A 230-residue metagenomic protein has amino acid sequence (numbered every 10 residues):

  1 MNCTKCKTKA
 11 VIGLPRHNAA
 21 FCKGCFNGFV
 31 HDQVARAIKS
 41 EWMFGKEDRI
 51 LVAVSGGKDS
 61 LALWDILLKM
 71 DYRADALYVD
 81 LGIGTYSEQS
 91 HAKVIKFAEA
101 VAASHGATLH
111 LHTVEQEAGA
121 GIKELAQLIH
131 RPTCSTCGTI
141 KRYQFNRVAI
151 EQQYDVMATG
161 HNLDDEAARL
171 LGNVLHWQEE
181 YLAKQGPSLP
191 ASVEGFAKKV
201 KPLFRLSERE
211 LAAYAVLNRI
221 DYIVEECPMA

Functional and structural regions predicted by a protein language model:
N2-S192, R205-L217: ATP-dependent adenylation/nucleotidyltransferase module used to activate substrates
P202: A short acidic, glycine-rich active-site loop that binds or catalyzes chemistry on phosphate/adenosine moieties
A213-A230: Substrate-binding/catalytic lobe of Class I Rossmann-like enzymes that use SAM or dcSAM, i.e., the mid-to-C-terminal
